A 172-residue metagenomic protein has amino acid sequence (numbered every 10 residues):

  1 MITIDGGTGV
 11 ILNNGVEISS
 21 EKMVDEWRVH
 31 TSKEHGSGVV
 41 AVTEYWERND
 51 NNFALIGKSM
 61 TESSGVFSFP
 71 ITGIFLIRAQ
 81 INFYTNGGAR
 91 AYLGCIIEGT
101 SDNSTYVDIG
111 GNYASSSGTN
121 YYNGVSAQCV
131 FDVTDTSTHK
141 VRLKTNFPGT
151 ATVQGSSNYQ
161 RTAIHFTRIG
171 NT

Functional and structural regions predicted by a protein language model:
M1-I18: Beta-strand-rich receptor-binding modules of extracellular spikes/adhesins
G6-T8, H35, Y92, Y121-Y122: Self-maturation zones of extracellular/virion spikes and adhesins
G15-A89, G110-Y113, A151-T172: Terminal (often C-terminal
P70-T72, G99-S104, D132-K140: A short, structured loop/turn motif at beta-sheet edges
A89-S101: Short, surface-exposed beta-strand/strand-loop-strand elements in extracellular ectodomains
A91-L93, H139, T162: Short beta-strand/loop motifs in extracellular/secreted proteins, especially within beta-sandwich accessory domains
G118-K140: Short, surface-exposed tryptophan/glycine-enriched loops that mediate extracellular molecular recognition
L143-T150: Short beta-strand-plus-loop segments that form exposed binding edges in beta-rich domains
